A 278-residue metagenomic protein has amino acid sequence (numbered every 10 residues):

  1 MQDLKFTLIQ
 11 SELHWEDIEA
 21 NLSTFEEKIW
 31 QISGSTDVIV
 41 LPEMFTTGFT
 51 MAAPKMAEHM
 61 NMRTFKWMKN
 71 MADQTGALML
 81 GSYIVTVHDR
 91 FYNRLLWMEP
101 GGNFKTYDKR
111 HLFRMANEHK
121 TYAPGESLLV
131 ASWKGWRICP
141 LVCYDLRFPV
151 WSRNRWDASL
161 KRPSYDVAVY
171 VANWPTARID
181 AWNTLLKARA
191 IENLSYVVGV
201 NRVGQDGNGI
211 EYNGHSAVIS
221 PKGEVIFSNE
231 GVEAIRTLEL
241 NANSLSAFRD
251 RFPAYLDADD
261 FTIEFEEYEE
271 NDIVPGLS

Functional and structural regions predicted by a protein language model:
M1-L8: Extreme N-terminal starter segment of soluble prokaryotic enzymes
Q10-W15: Short polar catalytic/cofactor-binding loops
I18, E26-T106, P175-K187, S195: Cys-nucleophile CN-hydrolase/nitrilase-fold catalytic domain and related Cys-dependent amidase chemistry that acts on
I39-V40, R137-V142, V169-Y170, V198: Short hydrophobic-aromatic micro-motifs
M62-L80, L146-I235: CN hydrolase (nitrilase-like) catalytic-core segments centered on the catalytic cysteine and neighboring Lys/Glu
T86-D166, A177-T184, A247-A254: Active-site catalytic loop in hydrolytic enzyme cores
V130, R202-S278: C-terminal beta-strand edge segments of enzyme domains
